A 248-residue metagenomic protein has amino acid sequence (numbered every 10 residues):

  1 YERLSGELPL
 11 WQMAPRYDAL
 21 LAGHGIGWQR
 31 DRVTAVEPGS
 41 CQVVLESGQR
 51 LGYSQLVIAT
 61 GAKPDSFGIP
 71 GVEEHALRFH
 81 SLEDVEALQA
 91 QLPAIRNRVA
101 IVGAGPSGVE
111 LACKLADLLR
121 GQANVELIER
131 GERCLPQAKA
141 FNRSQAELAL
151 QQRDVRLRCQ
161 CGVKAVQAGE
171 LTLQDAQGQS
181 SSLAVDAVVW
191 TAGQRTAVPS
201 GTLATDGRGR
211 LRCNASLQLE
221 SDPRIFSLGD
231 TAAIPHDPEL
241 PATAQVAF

Functional and structural regions predicted by a protein language model:
Y1-Q55, A138-R156: N-terminal Rossmann-like dinucleotide/flavin-binding domain of flavoprotein oxidoreductases that bind FAD/FMN
Y1-S5, E74, R96-A100, A123-L135: Helix-loop-beta segment of a Rossmann-like dinucleotide-binding subdomain
M13-A14, V85, G108, R143 (+1 more regions): A general structural signal for well-ordered alpha-helical segments in protein cores
G23-A100, G178-S181, V189: FAD-binding core/adjacent interface of flavoenzyme oxidoreductases
W28-A35, L119-A215, S221: A Rossmann-like FAD-binding core segment of flavoenzymes
E74-I95, S182-F248: FAD-site-proximal beta/loop scaffold in flavoenzymes
A87-L127: Rossmann-like NAD(P)H-binding beta-loop-alpha module
A104, R130, D230: Cofactor-binding loop segments of dinucleotide-utilizing enzymes, especially the Rossmann-like FAD- and NAD(P)+-binding
